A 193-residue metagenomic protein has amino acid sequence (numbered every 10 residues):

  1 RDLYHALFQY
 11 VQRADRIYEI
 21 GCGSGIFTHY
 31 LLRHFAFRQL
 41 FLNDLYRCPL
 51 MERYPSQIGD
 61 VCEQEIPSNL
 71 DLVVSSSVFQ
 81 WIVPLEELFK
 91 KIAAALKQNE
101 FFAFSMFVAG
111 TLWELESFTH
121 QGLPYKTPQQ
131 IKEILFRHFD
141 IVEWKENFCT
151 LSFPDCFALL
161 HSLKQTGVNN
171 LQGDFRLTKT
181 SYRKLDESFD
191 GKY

Functional and structural regions predicted by a protein language model:
R1-D15, I26: Conserved alpha-helix/loop element of class I SAM-dependent methyltransferases that forms part of the SAM/SAH-binding
Y18-E65: Class I SAM-dependent methyltransferase SAM/SAH-binding core
S24, E143-Y193: Conserved Class I S-adenosyl-L-methionine
D71-E86: A short SAM/SAH-binding and catalytic strip from SAM-dependent methyltransferases
E86-F101: A short glycine-rich, Lys/Arg-flanked "PGG" loop and its adjoining helix->strand segment in the class I
F101-P128: Conserved class I S-adenosyl-L-methionine
P124-F139: Short alpha-helix
